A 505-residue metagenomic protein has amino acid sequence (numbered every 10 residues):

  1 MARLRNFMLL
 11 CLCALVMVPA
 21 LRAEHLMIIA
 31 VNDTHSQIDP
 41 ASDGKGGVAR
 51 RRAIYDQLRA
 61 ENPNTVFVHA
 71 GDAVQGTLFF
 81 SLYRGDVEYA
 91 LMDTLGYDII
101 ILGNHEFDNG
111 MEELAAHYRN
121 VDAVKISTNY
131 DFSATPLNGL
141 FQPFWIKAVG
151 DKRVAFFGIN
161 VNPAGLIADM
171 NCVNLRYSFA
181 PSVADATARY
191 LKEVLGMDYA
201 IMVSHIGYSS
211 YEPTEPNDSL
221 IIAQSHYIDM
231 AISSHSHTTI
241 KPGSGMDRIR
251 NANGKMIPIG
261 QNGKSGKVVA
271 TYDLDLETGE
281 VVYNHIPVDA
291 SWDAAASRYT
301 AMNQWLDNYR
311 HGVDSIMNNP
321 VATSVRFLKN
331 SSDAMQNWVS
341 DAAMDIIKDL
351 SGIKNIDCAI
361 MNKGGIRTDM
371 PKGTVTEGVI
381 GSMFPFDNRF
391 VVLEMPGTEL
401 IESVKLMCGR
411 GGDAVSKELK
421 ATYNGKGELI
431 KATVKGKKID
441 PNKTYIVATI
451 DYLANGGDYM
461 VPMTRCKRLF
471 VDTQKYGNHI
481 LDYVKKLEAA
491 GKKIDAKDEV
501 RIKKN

Functional and structural regions predicted by a protein language model:
M1-L9: Bacterial N-terminal signal peptides that target proteins for export
L4-R5, A20, K125-I126: Short secondary-structure capping/junction motifs at helix and strand boundaries
M8-V16: Bacterial N-terminal signal peptides
L15-H25: Bacterial Sec-dependent signal peptides at the C-terminal "C-region" and cleavage site
A23-D289, M335-D345, S351-A359, F390 (+3 more regions): Acidic, metal/ion-coordinating pockets
E24-L26, Q37-D39, R52-A60, A164-L175 (+4 more regions): Catalytic centers of hydrolytic enzymes
